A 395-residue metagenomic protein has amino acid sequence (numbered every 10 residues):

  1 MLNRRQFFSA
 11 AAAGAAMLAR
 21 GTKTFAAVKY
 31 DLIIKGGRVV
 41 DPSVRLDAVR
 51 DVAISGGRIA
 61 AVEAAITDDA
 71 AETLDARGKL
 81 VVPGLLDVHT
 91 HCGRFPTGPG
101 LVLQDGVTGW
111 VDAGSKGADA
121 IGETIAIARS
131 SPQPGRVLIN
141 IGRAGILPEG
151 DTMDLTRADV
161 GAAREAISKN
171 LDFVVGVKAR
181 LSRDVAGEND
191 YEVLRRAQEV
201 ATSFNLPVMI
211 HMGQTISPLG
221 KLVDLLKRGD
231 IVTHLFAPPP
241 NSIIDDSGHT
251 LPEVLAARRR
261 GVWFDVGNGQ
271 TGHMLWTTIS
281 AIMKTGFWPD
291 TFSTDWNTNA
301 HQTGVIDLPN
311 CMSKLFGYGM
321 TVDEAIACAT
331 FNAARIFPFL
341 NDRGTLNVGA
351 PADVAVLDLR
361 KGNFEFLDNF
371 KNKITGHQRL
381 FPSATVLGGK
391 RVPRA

Functional and structural regions predicted by a protein language model:
M1-G14: N-terminal secretory signal peptides and thylakoid transit peptides that target proteins across membranes
M17-K23, A27-I33, V39-P83: Histidine-rich, glycine-flanked metal-binding segment
G37, G57, G78, G106 (+6 more regions): Divalent metal-coordination and catalytic microenvironments
G37, P351-A395: C-terminal cap of metal-dependent C-N hydrolases
K79-L101: Di-metal (Zn2+ and/or Mg2+/Mn2+) metal-binding site signature of metallo-dependent hydrolases with the MBL/beta-CASP
G100-S182: Divalent-metal coordination cores built from histidine and acidic residues
A113, A179-A281, G286-Q302: Active-site core of metal-dependent hydrolases
T277-L359: His/Asp/Glu-enriched, well-ordered alpha-helical/loop segment that forms or immediately abuts the divalent-metal
